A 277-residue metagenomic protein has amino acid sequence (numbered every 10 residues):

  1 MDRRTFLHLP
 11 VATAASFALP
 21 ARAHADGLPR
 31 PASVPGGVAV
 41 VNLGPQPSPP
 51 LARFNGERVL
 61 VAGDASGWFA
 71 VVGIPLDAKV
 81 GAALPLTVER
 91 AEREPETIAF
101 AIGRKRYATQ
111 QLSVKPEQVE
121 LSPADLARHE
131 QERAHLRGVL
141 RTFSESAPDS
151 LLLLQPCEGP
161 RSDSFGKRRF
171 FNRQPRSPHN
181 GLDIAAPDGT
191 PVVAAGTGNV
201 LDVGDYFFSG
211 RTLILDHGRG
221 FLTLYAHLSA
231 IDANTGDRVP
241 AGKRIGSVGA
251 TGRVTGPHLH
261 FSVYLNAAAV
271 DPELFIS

Functional and structural regions predicted by a protein language model:
T5-H24: N-terminal export signals
H24-E89, P95-I98: Cationic-aromatic interfacial patches
A99-S209: Surface-exposed, glycine-biased beta-strand/turn segments
H179, H227, H258-S262: Histidine-centered divalent metal-coordination motifs
P191-L201, A230-V248: Short, well-structured beta-strand-loop connectors
A195-S229, P257: Zn2+-dependent peptidoglycan hydrolase active-site motif and core
R211-H217, F221, D237-S277: Conserved, short, structured surface segments that act as functional micro-motifs
